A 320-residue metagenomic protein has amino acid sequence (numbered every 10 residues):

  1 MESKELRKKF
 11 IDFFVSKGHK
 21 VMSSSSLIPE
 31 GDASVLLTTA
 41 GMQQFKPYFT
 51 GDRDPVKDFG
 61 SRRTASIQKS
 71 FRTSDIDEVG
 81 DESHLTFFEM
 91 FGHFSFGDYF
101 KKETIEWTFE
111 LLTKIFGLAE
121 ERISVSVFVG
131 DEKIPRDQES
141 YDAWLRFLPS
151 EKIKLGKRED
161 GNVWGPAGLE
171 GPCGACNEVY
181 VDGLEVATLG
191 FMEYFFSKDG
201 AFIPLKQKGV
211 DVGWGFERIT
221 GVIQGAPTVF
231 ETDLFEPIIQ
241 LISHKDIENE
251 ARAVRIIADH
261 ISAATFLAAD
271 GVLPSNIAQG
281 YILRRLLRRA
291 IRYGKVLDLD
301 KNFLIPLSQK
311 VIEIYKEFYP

Functional and structural regions predicted by a protein language model:
M1-Y319: Structured aminoacyl-transfer and RNA-binding surfaces used for tRNA recognition/handling in the translation apparatus
